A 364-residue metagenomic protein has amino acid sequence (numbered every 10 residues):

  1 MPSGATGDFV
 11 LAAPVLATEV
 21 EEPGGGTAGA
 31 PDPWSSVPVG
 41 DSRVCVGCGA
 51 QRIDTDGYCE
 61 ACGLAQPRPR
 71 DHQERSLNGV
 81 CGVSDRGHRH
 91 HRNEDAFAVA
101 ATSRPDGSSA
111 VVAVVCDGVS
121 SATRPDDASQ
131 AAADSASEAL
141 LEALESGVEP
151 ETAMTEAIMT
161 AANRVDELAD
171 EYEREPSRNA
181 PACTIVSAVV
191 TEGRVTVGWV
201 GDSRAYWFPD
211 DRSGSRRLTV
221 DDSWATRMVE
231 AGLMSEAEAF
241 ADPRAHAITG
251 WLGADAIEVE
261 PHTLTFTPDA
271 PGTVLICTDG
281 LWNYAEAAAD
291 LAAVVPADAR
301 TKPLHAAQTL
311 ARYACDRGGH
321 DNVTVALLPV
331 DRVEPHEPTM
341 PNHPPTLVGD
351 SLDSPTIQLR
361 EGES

Functional and structural regions predicted by a protein language model:
M1-S364: PP2C/PPM-type serine/threonine phosphatase catalytic domain
